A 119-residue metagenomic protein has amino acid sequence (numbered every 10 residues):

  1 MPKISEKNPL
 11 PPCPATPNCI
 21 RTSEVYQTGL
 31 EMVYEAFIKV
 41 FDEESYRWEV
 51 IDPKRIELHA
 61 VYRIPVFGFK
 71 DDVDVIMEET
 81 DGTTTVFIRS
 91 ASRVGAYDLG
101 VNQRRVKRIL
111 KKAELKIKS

Functional and structural regions predicted by a protein language model:
M1-S119: Ser/Thr-rich, low-complexity intrinsically disordered terminal regions
